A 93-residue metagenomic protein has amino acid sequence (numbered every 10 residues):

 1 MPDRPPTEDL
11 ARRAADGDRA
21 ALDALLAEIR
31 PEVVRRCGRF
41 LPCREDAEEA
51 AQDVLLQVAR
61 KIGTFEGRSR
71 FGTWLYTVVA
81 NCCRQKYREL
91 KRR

Functional and structural regions predicted by a protein language model:
M1-R12: Extreme N-terminal regulatory/targeting segments of RNA polymerase sigma factors
P2, A15-A24, V34-D53: Short, charged helix-capping/linker segments at alpha-helix termini
L10, A21-L22, I29, A50 (+2 more regions): Hydrophobic side chains within well-formed alpha-helices
L25-I29, V33, V79: Hydrophobic/aromatic residues within well-ordered alpha-helical segments
C43, R60, G67: Short, conserved catalytic or interaction motifs in soluble domains
E49-L56, S69-N81: Structural recognition of an alpha-helix C-terminal capping motif at a helix-to-coil junction
G63-E66, T77-R93: Arg/Lys-rich amphipathic alpha helix in sigma70-family domain 2
